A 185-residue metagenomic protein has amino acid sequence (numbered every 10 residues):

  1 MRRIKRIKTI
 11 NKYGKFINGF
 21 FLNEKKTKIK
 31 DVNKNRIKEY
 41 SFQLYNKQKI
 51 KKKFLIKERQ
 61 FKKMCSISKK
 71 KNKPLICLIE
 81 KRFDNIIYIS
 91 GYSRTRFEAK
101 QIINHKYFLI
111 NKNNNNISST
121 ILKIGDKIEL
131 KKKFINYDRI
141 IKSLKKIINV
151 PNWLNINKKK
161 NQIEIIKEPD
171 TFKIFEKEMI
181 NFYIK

Functional and structural regions predicted by a protein language model:
M1-S90, I117-K185: Ferredoxin-like alpha/beta domains used as RNA- or RNAP-binding modules
F83-N85, H105-N113: Short, structured beta-strand/loop micro-motifs enriched in basic residues and often containing a Trp
S90, R94, N113-N114: Short helix-to-loop capping/linker segments positioned immediately adjacent to catalytic or ligand/cofactor-binding
S93-R96, I102-I103, L122: Short, well-ordered loop/turn sites that connect or cap secondary structure elements
